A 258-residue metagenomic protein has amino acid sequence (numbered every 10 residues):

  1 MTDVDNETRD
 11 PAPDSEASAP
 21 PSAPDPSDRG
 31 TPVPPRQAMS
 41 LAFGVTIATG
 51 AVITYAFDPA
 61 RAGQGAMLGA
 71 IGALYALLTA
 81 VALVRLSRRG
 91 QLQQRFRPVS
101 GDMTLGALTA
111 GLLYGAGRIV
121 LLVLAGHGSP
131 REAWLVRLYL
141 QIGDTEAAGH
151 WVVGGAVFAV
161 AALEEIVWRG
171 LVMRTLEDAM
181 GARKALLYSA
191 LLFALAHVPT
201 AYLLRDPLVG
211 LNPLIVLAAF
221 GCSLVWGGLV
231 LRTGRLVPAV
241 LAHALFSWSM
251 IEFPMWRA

Functional and structural regions predicted by a protein language model:
T2-V33: Short, Lys/Arg-rich, polar N-terminal cytosolic tail immediately upstream of the first transmembrane signal-anchor
D25-S40, G69-L77, L105-L122, E146-A147: Alpha-helical transmembrane segments of integral membrane proteins, especially early/N-terminal helices
P35-G90, G101, L138-G143, W151: Alpha-helical transmembrane segments in multi-pass membrane proteins
R36-A51, L108-Y114, L186, A190-L192: Alpha-helical transmembrane segments
A48, A148-A258: Transmembrane helix-loop-helix hairpins at the membrane interface of multi-pass integral membrane proteins
G50-T54, T79-L86, R118, L122 (+2 more regions): Structural signal for membrane-spanning alpha-helices in multi-pass inner-membrane proteins, emphasizing helix cores
A62-G65, Q91-V160, D178, L211: Juxtamembrane helix-loop-helix connectors linking adjacent transmembrane helices in multi-pass membrane enzymes
